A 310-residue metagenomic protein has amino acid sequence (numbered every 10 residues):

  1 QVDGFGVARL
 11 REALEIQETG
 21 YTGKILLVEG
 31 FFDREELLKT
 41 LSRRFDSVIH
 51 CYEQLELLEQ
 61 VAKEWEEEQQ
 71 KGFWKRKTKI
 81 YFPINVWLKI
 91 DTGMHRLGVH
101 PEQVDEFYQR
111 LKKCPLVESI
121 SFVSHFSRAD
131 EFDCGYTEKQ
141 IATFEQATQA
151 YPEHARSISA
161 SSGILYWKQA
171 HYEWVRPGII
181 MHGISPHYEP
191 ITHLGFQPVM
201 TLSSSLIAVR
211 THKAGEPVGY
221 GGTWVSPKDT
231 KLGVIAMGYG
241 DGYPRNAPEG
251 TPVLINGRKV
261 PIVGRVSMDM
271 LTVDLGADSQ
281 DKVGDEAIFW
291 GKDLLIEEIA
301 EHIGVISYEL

Functional and structural regions predicted by a protein language model:
Q1, E59-P83, T92-S205, V209-K213 (+1 more regions): Active-site loop/helix belt of alpha/beta enzymes
Q1-F45, I49-L58, Y166: N-terminal active-site wall of soluble small-molecule enzyme domains
D3-V7, G23-V28, F45-I49, V86-I90 (+4 more regions): Hydrophobic faces of well-ordered beta-strands that scaffold small-molecule active sites in alpha/beta enzyme cores
A8-R11, E53, E102, E106 (+8 more regions): Conserved active-site and cofactor/substrate-binding residues in soluble primary-metabolism enzymes
R9, G30, H50-Y52, I90-T92 (+8 more regions): Fold-independent oxyanion-binding glycine-rich loops and adjacent beta-strand/coil segments at enzyme active sites
I16, A160, G284: Divalent metal-coordination and catalytic microenvironments
T211-L310: C-terminal accessory subdomain/extension
